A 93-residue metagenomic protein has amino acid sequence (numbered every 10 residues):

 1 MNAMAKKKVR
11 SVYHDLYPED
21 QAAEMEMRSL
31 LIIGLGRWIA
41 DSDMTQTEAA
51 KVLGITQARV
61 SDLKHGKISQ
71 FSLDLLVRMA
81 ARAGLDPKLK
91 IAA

Functional and structural regions predicted by a protein language model:
M1-G34: N-terminal flexible/basic segments that precede or flank functional cores
S42-R59: Short alpha-helical DNA-recognition segment
S61-D62, V77: Key DNA-contacting residues within the recognition helix of helix-turn-helix
H65: Residue-level detection of the helix-turn-helix DNA-binding "recognition helix"
L73-L89: DNA major-groove recognition helix of helix-turn-helix/homeodomain DNA-binding modules
I91-A93: Short, charged recognition helix plus adjacent turn of helix-turn-helix-like nucleic-acid-binding domains
